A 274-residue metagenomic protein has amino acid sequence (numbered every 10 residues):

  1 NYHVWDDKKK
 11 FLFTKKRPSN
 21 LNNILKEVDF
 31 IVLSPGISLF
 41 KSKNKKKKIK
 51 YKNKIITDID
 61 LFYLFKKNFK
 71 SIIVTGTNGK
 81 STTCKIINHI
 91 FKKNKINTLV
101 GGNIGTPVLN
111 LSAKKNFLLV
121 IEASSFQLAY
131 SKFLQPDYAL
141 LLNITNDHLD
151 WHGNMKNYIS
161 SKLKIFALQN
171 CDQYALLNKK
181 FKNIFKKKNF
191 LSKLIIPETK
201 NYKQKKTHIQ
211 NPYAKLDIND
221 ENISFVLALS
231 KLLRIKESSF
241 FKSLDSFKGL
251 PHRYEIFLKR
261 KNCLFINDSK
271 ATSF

Functional and structural regions predicted by a protein language model:
N1-F13: NAD(P)-binding Rossmann-fold cofactor-contacting core
W5-D6, G102, I121, L177 (+2 more regions): Active-site flanking residues adjacent to catalytic metal/cofactor-binding acidic residues
D6-K8, I56-I59, I196-T199: Short beta-strand elements of ligand-binding domains
K10-K26: Glycine-rich, highly charged phosphate/nucleotide-binding loops
L21-V28, P35-A175, K179, N183-S192: Phosphate-binding loop of NTP-binding sites
N97, P212-F274: Nucleotide phosphate-binding/pyrophosphate-handling subdomain across enzymes that bind or process nucleotide phosphates
I196-Q210, L250-F257: Acidic-glycine-rich active-site phosphate/pyrophosphate-binding loop
